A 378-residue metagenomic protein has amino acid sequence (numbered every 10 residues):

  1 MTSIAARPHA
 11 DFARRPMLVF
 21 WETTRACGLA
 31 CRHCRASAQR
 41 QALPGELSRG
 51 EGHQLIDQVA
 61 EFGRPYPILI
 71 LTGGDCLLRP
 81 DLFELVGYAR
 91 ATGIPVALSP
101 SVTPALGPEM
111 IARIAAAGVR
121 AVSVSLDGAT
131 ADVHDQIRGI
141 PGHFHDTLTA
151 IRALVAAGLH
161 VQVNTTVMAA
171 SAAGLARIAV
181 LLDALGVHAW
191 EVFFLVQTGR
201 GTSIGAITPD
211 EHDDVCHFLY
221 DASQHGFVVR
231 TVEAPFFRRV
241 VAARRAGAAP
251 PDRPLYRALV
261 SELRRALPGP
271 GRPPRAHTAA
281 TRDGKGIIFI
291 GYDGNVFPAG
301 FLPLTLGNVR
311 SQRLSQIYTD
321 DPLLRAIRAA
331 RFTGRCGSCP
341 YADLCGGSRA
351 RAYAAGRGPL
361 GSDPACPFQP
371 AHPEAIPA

Functional and structural regions predicted by a protein language model:
M1-R120: Conserved alpha-helical substructure of the radical SAM core
T2-R14, T278, N295-V296, G300-A378: Flexible mid-to-C-terminal extensions adjoining Fe-S/redox cofactors in radical SAM and related proteins
M17, P65-P67, G284, G300 (+1 more regions): Exposed loop/turn and edge beta-strand positions of beta-sandwich/beta-sheet ligand-binding modules
V19, T278, G284-G286: Short loop/turn microsegments at loop-to-beta-strand junctions
A42, A116-A117, S125-D127, D132-T281 (+1 more regions): Radical SAM enzyme [4Fe-4S]-AdoMet core and its adjacent flexible, acidic and glycine-rich loops/tails across
R49, R79, A105-P108, A131 (+2 more regions): Structural motif corresponding to alpha-helix initiation and N-cap regions
K285-P298: Conserved active-site beta-strand-loop modules that form the wall/rim of enzyme catalytic pockets and either contain
